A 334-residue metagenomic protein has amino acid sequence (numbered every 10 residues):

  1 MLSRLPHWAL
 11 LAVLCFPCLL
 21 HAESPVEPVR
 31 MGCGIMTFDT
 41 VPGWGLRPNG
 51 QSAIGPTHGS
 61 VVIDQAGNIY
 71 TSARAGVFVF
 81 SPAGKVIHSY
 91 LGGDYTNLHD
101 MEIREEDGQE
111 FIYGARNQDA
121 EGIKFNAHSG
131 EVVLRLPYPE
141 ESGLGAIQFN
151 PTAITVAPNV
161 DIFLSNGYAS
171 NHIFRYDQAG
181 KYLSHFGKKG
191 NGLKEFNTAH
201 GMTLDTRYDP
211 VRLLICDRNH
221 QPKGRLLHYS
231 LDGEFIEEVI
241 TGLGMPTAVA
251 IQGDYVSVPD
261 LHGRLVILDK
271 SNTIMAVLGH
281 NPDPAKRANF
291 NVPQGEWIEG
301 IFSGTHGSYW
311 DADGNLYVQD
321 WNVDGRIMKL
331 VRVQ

Functional and structural regions predicted by a protein language model:
E23-G43: Blade/loop signatures of beta-propeller domains
P42-A75, G325: Beta-strand-rich domains and repeat architectures in extracellular enzymes and scaffolds, especially beta-propellers
P42-Q51, L91-D94, V133-G145, K181-K194 (+1 more regions): Surface-exposed loop and turn segments in beta-propeller and other repeat-based domains that flank or scaffold
P48, R74-F111, R116-N117, E140-S142: Blade-loop segments of beta-propeller domains
G50-A66, D94-G108, E141-D161, N191-R212 (+3 more regions): Beta-rich, blade/repeat-based domains predominating in secreted/periplasmic proteins but also intracellular
N68-Y70, F111-Y113, D161-S165, R212-L214 (+3 more regions): Conserved beta-propeller blade signature
R74, N117, G167-A169, R207 (+3 more regions): Short loop/turn segments immediately following the C-termini of beta-strands
S303-Q334: Blade-level signature of beta-propeller repeat domains, shared across WD40, Kelch, NHL, RCC1 and BNR/Asp-box propellers
